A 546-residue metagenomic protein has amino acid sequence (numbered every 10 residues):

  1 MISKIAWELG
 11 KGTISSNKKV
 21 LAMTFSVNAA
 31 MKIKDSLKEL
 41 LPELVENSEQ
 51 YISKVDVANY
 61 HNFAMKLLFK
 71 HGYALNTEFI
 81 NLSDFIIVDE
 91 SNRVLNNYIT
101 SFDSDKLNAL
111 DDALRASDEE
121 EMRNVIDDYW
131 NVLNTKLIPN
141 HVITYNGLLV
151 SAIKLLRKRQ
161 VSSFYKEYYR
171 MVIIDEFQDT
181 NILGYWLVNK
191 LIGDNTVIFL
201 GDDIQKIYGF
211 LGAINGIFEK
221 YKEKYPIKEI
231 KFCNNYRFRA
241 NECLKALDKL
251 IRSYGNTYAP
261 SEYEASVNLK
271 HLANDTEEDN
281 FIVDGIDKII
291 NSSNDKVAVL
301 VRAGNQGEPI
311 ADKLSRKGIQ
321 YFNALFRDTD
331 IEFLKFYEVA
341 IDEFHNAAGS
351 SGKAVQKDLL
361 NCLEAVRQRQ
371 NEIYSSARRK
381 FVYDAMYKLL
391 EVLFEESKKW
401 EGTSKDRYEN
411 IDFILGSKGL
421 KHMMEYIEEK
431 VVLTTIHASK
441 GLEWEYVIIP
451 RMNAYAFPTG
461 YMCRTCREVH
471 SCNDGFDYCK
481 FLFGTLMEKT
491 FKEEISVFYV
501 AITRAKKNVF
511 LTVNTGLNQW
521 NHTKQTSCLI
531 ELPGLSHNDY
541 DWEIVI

Functional and structural regions predicted by a protein language model:
M1, K19-L21, V88-M171, I182-G184 (+1 more regions): Accessory N-terminal region flanking or inserted into the helicase ATPase core in nucleic-acid motor proteins
M1-Y73, Y499, T503: P-loop NTPase Walker
A6, W186-A265: Conserved RecA-like helicase ATPase core segment that couples NTP binding/hydrolysis to strand translocation
D56-N62, I143-G147, S151-A152, E429-I436: Conserved two-lobed SF2 helicase motor
Y169-T180, G184, D203-I204, M452: Conserved Walker B
P226-K228, C233-I319: Helicase P-loop NTPase motor core
H345-T515: Conserved helicase C-terminal RecA-like lobe
C479-F483, K489, K507, V513-I546: Helicase C-terminal subdomain and adjacent C-terminal extension
